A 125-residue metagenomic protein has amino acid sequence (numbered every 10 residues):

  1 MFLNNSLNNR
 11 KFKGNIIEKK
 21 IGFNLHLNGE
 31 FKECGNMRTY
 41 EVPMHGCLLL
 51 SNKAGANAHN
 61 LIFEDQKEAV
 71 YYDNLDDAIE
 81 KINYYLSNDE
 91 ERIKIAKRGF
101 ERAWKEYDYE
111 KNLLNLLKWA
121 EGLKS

Functional and structural regions predicted by a protein language model:
F2-K124: Catalytic binding pocket for nucleotide-activated donors in carbohydrate/polymer assembly enzymes
